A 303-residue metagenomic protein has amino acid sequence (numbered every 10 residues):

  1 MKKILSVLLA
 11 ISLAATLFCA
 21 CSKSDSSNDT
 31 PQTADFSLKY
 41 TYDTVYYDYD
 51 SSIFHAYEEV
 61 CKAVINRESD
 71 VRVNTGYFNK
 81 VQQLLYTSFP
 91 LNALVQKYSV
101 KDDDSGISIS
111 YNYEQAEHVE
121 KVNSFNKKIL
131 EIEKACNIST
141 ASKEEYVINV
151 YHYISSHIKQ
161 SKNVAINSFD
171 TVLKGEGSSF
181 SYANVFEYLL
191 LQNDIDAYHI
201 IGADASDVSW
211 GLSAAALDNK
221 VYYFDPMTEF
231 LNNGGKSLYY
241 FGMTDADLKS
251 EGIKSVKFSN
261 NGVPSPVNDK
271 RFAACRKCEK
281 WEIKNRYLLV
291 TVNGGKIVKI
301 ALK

Functional and structural regions predicted by a protein language model:
M1-I4: Positively charged n-region of N-terminal signal peptides that target proteins for export
L17-A20: C-terminal motif of bacterial Sec signal peptides marking the signal peptidase cleavage site
D25-K128, I195, V290, K296-K303: Linear, non-domain "peripheral" regions
E114-V172: Secondary-structure boundary elements
Y146, V150, K174-L190: Active-site nucleophilic cysteine motif
S181-G252: Hydrophobic/aromatic-rich core segments of domains that either
V221-Y223, G295-V298: Short, mixed charged/polar active-site loops that provide acid/base catalysis or chelate metal/phosphate cofactors
K280-E282, Y287-V292: Short beta-strand elements that form the blades of beta-propeller/WD-repeat-like and other beta-sheet-rich scaffold
